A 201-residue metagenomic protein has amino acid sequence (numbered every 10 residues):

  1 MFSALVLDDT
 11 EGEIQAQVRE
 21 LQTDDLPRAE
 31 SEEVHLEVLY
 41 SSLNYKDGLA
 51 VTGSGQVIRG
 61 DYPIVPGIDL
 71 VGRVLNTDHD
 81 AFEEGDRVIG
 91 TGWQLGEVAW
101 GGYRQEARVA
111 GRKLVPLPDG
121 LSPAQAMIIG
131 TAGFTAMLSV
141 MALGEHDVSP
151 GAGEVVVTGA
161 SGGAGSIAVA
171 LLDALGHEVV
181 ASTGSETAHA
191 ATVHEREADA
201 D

Functional and structural regions predicted by a protein language model:
M1-S3: Extreme N-terminal starter segment of soluble prokaryotic enzymes
E11-R19, Y45-D47: Short N-terminal binding/cap micro-motifs at the start of the first secondary-structure element
L26-L43, S54-L95: Glycine-rich beta-strand-centered segment in the early N-terminal region that forms part of a ligand/cofactor-binding
D69, D86-R87, E106, E154 (+1 more regions): Residue-level marker of beta-strand positions
H79-E83, D119, H189-E195: Short loop/helix-cap segments at secondary-structure boundaries that form the rim of catalytic
T91-G159: NAD(P)H dinucleotide-binding glycine-rich loop of Rossmann-like/cofactor-binding domains, especially the beta1-alpha1
G130-D201: Mid-domain Rossmann-like dinucleotide-binding core that forms the NAD(H)/NADP(H) cofactor-binding site
